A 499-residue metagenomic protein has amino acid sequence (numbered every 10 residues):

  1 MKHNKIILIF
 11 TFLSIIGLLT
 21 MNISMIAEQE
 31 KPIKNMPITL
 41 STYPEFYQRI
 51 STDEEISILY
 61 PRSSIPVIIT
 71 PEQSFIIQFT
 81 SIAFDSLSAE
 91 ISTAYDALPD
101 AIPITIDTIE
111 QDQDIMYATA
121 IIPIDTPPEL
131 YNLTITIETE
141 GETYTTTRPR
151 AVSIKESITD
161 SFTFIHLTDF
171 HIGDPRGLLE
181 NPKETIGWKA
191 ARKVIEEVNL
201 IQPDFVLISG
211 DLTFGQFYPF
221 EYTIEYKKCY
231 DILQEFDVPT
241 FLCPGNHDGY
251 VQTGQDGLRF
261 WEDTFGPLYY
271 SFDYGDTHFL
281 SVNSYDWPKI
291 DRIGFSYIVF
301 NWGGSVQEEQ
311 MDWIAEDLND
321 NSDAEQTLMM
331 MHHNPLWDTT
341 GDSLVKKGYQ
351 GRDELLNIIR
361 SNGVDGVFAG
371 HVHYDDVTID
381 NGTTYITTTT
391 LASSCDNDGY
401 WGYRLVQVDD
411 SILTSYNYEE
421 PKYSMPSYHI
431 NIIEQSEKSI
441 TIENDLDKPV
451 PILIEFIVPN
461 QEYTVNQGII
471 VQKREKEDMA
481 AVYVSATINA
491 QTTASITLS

Functional and structural regions predicted by a protein language model:
M1-T11: N-terminal Sec-pathway targeting helices
F12, M21-L179, M425-S499: Acidic, histidine-bearing metal-coordination/catalytic regions of metal-dependent phosphoesterases
P32-E55, S343-N417: Conserved beta-sheet core of the metallophosphoesterase superfamily
T93-Y95, T185-T253: Core catalytic region of metal-dependent phosphoesterases/phosphodiesterases, especially metallo-beta-lactamase-like
E138-E156, F220-D323, E354-R360, V377-D409: Extended active-site neighborhood of metal-dependent phosphoesterases/phosphodiesterases
H166-T168, F205-D211, V238-N246, V282 (+4 more regions): Active-site neighborhood of phospho(di)ester-bond hydrolases with catalytic His/Asp-centered motifs
L178-T185, L212-Y222, I298-Q307, D342-K346: The substrate-binding groove and active-site-proximal loops of carbohydrate-active enzymes, especially glycoside
S209-T213, L318-T340: Short acidic, glycine-rich surface-loop motifs adjacent to enzyme active sites
